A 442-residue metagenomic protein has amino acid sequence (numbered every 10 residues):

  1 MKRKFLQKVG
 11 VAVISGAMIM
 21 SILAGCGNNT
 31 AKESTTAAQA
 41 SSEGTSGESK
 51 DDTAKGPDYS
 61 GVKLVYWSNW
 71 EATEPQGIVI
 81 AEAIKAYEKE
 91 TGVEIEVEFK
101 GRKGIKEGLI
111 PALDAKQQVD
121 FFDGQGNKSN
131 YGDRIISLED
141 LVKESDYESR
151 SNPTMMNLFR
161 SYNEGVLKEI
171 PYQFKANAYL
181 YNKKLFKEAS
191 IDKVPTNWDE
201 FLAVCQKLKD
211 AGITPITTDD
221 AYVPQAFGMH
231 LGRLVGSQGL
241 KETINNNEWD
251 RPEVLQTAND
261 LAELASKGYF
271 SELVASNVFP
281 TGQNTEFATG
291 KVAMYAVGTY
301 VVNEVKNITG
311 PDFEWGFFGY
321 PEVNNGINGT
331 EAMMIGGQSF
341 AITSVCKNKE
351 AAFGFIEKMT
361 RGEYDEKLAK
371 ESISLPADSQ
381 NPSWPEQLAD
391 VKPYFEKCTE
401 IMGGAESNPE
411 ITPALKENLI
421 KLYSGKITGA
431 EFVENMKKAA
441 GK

Functional and structural regions predicted by a protein language model:
M1-L64, K89, E144, S379-N381 (+2 more regions): Short, low-complexity disordered leader/linker segments with a strong preference for bacterial N-terminal type II
E48-S60, Q125-A178, L202, E253 (+1 more regions): Hinge/lid segment of periplasmic solute-binding proteins
K50, E94-I95, K187, S266 (+4 more regions): Conserved C-terminal helix/tail region of periplasmic/extracytoplasmic solute-binding proteins
G56-D58, E139-T154, V235-Q256, N307-G310 (+3 more regions): Short, solvent-exposed loop/beta-turn-alpha elements that line the ligand-binding surface or hinge of extracytoplasmic
K85, K89-E90, E94, G165 (+4 more regions): Extracytoplasmic/periplasmic substrate-recognition and gating elements
A86-T154, K184-T196, A293-M294, S374-D378: Extracytoplasmic "Venus flytrap"/periplasmic binding protein-like
D133-E139, M155-V194, L202, D219-T243 (+5 more regions): Periplasmic solute-binding protein
C205-L208, N245-A275: Glycine-centered hinge/linker elements that transmit conformational signals in sensory and ligand-binding systems
